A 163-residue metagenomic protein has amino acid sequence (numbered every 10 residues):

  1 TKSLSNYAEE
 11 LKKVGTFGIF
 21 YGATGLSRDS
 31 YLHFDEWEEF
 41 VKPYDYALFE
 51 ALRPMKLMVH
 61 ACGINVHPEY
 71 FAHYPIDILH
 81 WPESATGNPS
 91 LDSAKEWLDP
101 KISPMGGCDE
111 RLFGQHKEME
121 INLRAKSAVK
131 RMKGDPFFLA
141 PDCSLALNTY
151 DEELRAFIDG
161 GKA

Functional and structural regions predicted by a protein language model:
T1-A163: Active-site loop segments of alpha/beta catalytic cores
